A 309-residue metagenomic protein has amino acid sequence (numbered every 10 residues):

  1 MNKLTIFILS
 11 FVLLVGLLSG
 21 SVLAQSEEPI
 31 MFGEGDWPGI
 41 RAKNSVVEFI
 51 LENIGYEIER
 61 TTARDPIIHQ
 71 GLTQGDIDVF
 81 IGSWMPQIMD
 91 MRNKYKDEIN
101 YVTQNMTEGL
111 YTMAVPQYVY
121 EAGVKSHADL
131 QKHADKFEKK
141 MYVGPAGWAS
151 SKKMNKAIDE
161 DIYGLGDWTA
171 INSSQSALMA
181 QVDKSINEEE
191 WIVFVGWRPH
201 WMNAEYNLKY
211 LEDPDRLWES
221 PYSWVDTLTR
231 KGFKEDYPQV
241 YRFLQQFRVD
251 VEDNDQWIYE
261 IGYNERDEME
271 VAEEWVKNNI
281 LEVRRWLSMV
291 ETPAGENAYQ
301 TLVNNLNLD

Functional and structural regions predicted by a protein language model:
Q25-G39, L51, Y56-T61, E138-Y142 (+1 more regions): Short, well-ordered beta-strand elements
G35-P38, E59-G71, T169-Q181: Short helix-initiation/N-cap motifs at beta->coil->alpha
N44, R64-D97, A180-Q181, W201-N207: Pocket-flanking alpha-helical
V47-I54, A134-T169, K277: Ligand-binding cleft/hinge of the Venus flytrap
I77-I81, K152-R216: Ligand-binding pocket segment of bilobal, Venus flytrap-like solute-binding proteins
E98-S150: A conserved helix-loop-strand patch within extracytoplasmic ligand-binding domains of the periplasmic binding
L110-E121, S223-D236, Y259-E260: A bilobed periplasmic-binding-protein/Venus flytrap-type ligand-binding module shared by bacterial periplasmic
F247-D309: C-terminal functional modules
